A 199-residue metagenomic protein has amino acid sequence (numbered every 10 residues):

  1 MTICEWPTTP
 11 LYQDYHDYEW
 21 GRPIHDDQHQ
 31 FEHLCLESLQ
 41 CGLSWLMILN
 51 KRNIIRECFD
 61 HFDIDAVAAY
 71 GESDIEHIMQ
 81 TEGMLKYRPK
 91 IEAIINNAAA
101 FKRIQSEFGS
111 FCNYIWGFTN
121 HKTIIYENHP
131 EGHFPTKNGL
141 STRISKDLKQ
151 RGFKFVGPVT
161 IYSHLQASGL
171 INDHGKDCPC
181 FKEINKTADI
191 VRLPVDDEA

Functional and structural regions predicted by a protein language model:
M1-A199: HhH-family (HhH-GPD) DNA N-glycosylase catalytic core used in base-excision repair
